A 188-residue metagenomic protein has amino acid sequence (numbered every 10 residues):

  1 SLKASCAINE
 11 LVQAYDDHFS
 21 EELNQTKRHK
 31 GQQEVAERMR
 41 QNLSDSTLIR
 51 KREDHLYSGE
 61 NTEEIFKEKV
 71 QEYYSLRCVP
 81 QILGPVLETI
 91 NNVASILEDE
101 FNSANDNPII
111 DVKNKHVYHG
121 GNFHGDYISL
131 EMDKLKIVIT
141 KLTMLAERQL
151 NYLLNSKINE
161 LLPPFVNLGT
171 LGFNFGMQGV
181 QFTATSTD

Functional and structural regions predicted by a protein language model:
N9-M144: Accessory "access/gating" subregions that flank catalytic or transport cores
H124-D188: C-terminal catalytic subdomain
